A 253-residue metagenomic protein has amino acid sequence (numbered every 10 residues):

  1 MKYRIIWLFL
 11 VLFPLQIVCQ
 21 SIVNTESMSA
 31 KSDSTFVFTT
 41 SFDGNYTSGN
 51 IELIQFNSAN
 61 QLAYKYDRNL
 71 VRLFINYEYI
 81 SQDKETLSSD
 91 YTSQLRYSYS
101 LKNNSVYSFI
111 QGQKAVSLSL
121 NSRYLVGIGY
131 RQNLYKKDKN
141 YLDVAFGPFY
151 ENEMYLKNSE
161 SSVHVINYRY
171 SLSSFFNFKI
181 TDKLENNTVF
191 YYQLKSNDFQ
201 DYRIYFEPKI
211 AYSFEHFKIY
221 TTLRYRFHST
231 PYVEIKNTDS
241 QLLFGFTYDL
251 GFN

Functional and structural regions predicted by a protein language model:
M1-D33, G251-N253: Cleavable N-terminal export/targeting peptides
A30-Y46, L70: Transmembrane beta-strand segments of Gram-negative outer membrane beta-barrel proteins
S34-F36, E52-F56, L87-Y91, S122-V126 (+4 more regions): Residues that define the transmembrane beta-barrel architecture of outer-membrane proteins
F42-G44, L73-Y77, S108-G112, I128 (+5 more regions): Transmembrane beta-barrel strands of outer-membrane/channel proteins
G44, L62-Y66, Y97-Y99, Q132-L134 (+5 more regions): Residue-level signature of outer-membrane beta-barrel architecture
R68-L73, N103-Y107, D138-L142, I180-N186 (+2 more regions): Repeated loop/turn-to-beta-strand initiation elements of outer-membrane beta-barrel proteins
D143-H216: Outer-membrane beta-barrel transmembrane domain signature
Y212, T238-N253: Outer-membrane beta-barrel "beta-signal"
